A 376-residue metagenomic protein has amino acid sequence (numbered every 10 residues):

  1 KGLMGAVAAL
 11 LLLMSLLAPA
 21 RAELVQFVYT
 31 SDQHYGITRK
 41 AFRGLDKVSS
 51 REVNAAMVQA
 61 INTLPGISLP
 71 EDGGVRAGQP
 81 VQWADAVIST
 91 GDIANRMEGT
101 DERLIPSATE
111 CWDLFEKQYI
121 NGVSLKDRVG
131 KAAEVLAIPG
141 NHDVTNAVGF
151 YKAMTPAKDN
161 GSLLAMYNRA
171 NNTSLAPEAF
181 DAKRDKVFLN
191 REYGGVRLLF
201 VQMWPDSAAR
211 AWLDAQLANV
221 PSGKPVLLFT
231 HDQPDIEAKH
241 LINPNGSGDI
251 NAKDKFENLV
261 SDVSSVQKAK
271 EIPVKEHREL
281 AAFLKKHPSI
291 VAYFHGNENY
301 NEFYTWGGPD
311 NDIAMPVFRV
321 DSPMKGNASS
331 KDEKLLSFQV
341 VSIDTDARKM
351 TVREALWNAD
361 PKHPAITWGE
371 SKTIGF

Functional and structural regions predicted by a protein language model:
G5-S15: Bacterial N-terminal signal peptides
P19-P106: N-terminal active-site segment of His-dependent metallophosphoesterases
V25-F27, Y35-A41, A208-W212, G326-K331 (+1 more regions): Short, solvent-exposed loop/turn elements at domain surfaces
Y29-S31, D85-D92, K131-G140, V201-Q202 (+4 more regions): Active-site neighborhood of phospho(di)ester-bond hydrolases with catalytic His/Asp-centered motifs
T30-G36, M57-I67, R96, Q118-L125 (+2 more regions): Structured segments of extracytoplasmic/periplasmic soluble domains in secreted or envelope-associated proteins
R96-W212, A218-P225, N251-D262, F303-K325 (+2 more regions): Extended active-site neighborhood of metal-dependent phosphoesterases/phosphodiesterases
R210, V220-I290: Active-site-proximal segments of metal-dependent phosphoesterases and phosphodiesterases across multiple
K331-F376: A short C-terminal boundary segment appended to hydrolase-like catalytic domains
